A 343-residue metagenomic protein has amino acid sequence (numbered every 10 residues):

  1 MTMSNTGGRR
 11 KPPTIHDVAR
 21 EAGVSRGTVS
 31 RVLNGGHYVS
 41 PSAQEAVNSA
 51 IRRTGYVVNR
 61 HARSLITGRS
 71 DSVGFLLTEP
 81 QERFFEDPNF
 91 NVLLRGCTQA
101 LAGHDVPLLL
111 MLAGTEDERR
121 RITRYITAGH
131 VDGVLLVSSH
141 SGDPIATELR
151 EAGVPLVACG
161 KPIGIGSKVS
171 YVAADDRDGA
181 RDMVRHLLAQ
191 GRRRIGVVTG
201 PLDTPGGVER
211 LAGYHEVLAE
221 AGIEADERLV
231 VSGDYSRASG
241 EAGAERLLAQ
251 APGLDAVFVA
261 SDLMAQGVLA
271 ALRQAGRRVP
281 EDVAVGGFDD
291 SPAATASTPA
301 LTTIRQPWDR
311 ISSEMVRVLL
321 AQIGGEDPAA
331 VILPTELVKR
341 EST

Functional and structural regions predicted by a protein language model:
M1-S72: N-terminal helix-turn-helix DNA-binding module of bacterial transcription factors
T28-S30, G68-E82, H186, R194-P201: Short beta-strand segments enriched in small/hydrophobic residues
Y56-R121: Amphipathic helical "hinge" segments at domain boundaries
P80-V92, L110-R119, K161, V172-D182 (+5 more regions): Hinge/beta->alpha junction and helix N-cap segments in small-molecule ligand-binding domains
V131-V137, G196-V198, V230, A251-S261 (+1 more regions): Periplasmic-binding protein-like
V137-D182, L263, D289-L301: Flexible loop/hinge segments that line or gate small-molecule binding clefts
R194, A225-L229, R278-A284: Short acidic capping loops at alpha-helix termini that bridge into adjacent secondary structure
E245-R246, Q250-T343: Flexible loop/turn connectors
